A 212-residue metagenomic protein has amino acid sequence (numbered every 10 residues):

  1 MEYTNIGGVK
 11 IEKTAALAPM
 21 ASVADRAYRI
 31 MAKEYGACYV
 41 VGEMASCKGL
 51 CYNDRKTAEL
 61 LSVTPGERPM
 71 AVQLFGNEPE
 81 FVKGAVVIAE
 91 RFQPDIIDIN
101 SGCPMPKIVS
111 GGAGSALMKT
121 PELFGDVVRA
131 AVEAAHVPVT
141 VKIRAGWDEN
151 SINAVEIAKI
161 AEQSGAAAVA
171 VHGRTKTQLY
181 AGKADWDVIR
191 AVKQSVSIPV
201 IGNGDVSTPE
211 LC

Functional and structural regions predicted by a protein language model:
E2-N5, M20-D95: Glycine-rich, positively charged N-terminal anion/phosphate-binding segment
K13-V23, P69-V82, L117, I143-A154: Active-site mouth loops of central-metabolism enzymes
L17, A32, E43, V72 (+4 more regions): Conserved, mostly hydrophobic/aromatic
M20, A45-C47, F75-N77, G102-P104 (+3 more regions): Active-site beta-loop-alpha junctions enriched in small/polar residues
Y28-R29, E80-F92, E149-I160, D187 (+2 more regions): Catalytic cores of alpha/beta
G42, I96-P104, S164-G173: Non-cysteine beta-strand/loop elements that form the S-adenosyl-L-methionine
A58-Q73, S115-V141, Q163, A181-G204: Alpha-helix-loop-beta-strand connector modules within alpha/beta enzyme cores
M105-M118: Surface-exposed, active-site-proximal loop segments in enzymatic domains
